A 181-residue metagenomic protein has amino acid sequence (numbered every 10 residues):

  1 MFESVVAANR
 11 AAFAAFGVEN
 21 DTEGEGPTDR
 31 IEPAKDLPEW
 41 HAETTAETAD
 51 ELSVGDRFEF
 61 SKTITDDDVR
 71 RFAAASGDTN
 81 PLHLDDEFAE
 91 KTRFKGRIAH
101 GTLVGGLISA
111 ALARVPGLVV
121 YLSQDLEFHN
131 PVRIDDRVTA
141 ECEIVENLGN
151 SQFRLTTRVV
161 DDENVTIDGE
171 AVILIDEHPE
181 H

Functional and structural regions predicted by a protein language model:
M1-V54, V132-I134, E143-H181: HotDog/MaoC-like acyl-thioester-processing domains
A7, R71-A74, A110: Charged/polar, solvent-exposed surface patches and flexible loops
R10, V18-G24, R93, L103-I144: Hydrophobic beta-strand-centered segment that forms part of the acyl-chain substrate-binding groove
R30-R97: Catalytic strand-loop segment that frames the active site of acyl-thioester-processing enzymes
V54, H100, G105: Short glycine-rich loop/turn motifs that provide flexible caps or phosphate-binding loops at active sites
E59-T63, E127, V172-L174: Generic structural detector for well-ordered beta-strands
F60, H100, Q124: Small/polar loops that bind or transfer phosphate-bearing groups
